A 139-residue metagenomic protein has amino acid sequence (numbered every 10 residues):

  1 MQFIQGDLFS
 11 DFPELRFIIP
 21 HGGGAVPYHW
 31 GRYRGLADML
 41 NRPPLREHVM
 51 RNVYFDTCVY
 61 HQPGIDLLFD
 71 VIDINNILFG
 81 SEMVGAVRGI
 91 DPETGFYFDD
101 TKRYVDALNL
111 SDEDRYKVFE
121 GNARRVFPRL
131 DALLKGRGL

Functional and structural regions predicted by a protein language model:
M1-L78, R125, L133-L139: Catalytic pocket-lining loop regions of alpha/beta-barrel enzymes, especially the amidohydrolase/enolase/GH5 lineages
F55, D66-L67, V71-L78, V84-L139: Mid-to-C-terminal alpha-helical segments outside catalytic/metal-binding sites
